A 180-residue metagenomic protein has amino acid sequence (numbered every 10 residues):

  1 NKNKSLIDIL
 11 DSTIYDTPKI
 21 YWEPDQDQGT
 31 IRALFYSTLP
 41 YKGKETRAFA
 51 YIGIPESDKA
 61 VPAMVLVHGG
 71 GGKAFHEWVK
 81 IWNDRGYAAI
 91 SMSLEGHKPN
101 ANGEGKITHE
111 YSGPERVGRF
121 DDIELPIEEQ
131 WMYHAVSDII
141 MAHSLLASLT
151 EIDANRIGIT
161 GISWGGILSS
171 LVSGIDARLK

Functional and structural regions predicted by a protein language model:
N1-I9: N-terminal low-complexity, Pro/Thr/Ser-rich intrinsically disordered segments that act as propeptides or flexible
L10-K59: N-terminal cap/lid segment of alpha/beta-hydrolase-fold proteins
P40-Y41, G69-K73, G96-K98: Solvent-exposed loop/turn segments at secondary-structure junctions within structured extracellular/periplasmic domains
F49-I52, A60-G69, A89: Short beta-strand element of the alpha/beta-hydrolase
A50, F75-V79, N100-E104, L171-V172: Short, solvent-exposed loop/turn and secondary-structure capping segments
A60-A63, R85-A88, A154-N155, A177-K180: Loop/turn elements at helix/coil->beta-strand transitions in domains of secreted/extracellular proteins
K80-S137: Cap/lid segment of the alpha/beta-hydrolase catalytic domain
I140-K180: Primarily recognizes the serine-hydrolase "nucleophile elbow" in alpha/beta-hydrolase and SGNH/GDSL folds
